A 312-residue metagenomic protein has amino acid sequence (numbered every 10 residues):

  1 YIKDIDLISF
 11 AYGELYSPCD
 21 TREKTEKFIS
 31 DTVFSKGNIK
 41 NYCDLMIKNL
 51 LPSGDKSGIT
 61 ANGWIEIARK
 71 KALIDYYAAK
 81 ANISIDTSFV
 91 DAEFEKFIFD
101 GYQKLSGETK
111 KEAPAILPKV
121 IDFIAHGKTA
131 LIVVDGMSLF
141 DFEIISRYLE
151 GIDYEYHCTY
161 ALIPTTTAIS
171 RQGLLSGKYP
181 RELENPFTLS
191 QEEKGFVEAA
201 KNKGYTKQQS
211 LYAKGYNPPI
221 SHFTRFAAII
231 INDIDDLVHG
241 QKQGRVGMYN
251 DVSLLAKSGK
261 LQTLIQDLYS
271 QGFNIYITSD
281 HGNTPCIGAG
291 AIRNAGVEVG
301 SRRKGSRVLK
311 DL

Functional and structural regions predicted by a protein language model:
Y1-L312: Feature captures the catalytic ectodomains and active-site-proximal regions of enzymes that hydrolyze or transfer
